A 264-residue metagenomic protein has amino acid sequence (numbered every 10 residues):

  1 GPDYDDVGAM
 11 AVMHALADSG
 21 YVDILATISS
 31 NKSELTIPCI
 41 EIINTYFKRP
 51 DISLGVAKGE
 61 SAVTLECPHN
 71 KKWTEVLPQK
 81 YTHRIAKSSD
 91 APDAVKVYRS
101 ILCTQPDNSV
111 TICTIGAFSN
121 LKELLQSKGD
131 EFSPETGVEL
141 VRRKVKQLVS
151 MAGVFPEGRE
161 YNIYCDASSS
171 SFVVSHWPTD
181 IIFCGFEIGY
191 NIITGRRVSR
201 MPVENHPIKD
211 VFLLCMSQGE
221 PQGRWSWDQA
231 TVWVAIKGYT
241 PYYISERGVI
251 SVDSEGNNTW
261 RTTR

Functional and structural regions predicted by a protein language model:
G1-R264: N-terminal acidic, glycine/proline-rich low-complexity segments
